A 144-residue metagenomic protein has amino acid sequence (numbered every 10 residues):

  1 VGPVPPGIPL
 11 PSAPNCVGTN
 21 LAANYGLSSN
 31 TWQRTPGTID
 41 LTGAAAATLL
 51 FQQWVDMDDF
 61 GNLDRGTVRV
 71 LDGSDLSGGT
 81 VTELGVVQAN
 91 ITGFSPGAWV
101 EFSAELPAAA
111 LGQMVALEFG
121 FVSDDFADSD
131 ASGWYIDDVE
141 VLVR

Functional and structural regions predicted by a protein language model:
V1-S29, G61: Extracellular glycan-recognition surfaces and repeat-rich motifs
N24-T42, W99-S103: Short beta-strands within extracellular/lumenal beta-sheet-rich domains
L27, I39-A47, F94-P96, A109-L111: Extracellular/lumenal carbohydrate-interaction signature centered on repeated Trp-anchored short motifs
S28-T31, F60-G61, D124-V143: Extracellular carbohydrate recognition
T35, L41-M57, G66, Q113-D124 (+1 more regions): Extracellular beta-strand-rich recognition modules
A45-Q88: Extracellular ligand-binding interfaces
G78-A110: Extracellular carbohydrate recognition and processing domains and analogous Trp-centered ligand-binding platforms
A104, A108, F121, W134-I136: Low-complexity, Ser/Thr/Pro-rich intrinsically disordered linker/stalk segments at domain junctions
